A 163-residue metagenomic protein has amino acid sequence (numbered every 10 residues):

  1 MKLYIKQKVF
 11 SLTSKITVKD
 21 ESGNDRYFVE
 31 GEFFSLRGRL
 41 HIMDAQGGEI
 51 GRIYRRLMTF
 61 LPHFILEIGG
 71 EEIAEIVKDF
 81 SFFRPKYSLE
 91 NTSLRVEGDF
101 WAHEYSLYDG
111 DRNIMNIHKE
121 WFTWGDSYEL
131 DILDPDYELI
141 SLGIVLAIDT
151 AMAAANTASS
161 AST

Functional and structural regions predicted by a protein language model:
M1-T163: Intrinsically disordered, low-complexity proline/glycine-rich segments
